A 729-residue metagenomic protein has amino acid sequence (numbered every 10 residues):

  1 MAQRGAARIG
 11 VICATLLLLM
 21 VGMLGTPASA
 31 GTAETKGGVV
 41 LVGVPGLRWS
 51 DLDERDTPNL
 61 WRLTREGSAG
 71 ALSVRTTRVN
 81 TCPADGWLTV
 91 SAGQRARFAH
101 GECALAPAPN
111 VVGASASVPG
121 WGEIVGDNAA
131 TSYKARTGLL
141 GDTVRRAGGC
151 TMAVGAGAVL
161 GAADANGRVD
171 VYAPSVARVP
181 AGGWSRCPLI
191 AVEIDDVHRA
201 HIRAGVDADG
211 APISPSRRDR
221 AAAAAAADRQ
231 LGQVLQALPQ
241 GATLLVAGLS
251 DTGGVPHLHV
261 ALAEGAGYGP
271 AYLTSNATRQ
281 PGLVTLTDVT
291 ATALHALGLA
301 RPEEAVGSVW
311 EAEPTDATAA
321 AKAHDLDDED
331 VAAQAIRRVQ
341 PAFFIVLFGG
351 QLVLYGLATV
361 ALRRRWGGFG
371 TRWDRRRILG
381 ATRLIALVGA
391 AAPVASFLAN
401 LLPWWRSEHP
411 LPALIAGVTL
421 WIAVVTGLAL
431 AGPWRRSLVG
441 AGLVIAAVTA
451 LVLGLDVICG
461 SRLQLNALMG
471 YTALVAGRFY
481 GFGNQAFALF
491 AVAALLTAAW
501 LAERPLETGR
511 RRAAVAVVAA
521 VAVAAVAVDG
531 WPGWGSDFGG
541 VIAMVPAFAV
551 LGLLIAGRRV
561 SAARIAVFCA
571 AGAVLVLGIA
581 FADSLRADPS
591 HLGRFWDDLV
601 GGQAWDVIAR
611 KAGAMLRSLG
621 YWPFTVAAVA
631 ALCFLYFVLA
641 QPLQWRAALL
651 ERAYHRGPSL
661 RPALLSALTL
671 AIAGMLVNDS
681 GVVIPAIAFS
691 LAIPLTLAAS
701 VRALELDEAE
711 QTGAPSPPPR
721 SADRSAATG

Functional and structural regions predicted by a protein language model:
A7, W434-L443, R510-V515, G557-A570: Membrane-interfacial entry segments at the cytosolic side of transmembrane helices
M20-G37, A399-L401, W405: C-terminal region of N-terminal signal peptides and the immediate post-cleavage residues of exported proteins
A28-R337: Soluble extramembrane regions of membrane proteins in the secretory/endomembrane system
D325-A473, Q485-W500, P505-L506: Core alpha-helical transmembrane segments of integral membrane proteins
A333-F343, G470-A491, G533, D597-V626: Short aromatic-rich membrane-water interface segments that cap or initiate transmembrane helices in multi-pass membrane
G349-L357, I415-P433, F482-E503, A543-R559 (+2 more regions): Hydrophobic cores of alpha-helical transmembrane segments in multi-pass inner/ER membrane proteins, independent
L401-E408, D529-F538, L676-V683: Membrane-interface helix caps and helix-loop-helix hairpins in membrane proteins
A562-I579, S590-F595, G601, W605-G729: Long, compositionally biased intrinsically disordered regions
